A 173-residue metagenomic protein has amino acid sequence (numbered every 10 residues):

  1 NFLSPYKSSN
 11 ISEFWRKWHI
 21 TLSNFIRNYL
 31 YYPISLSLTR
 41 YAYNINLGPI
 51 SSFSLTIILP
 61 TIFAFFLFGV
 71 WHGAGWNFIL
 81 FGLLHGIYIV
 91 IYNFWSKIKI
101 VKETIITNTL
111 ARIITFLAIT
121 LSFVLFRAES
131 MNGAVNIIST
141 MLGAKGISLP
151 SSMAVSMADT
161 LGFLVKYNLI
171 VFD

Functional and structural regions predicted by a protein language model:
N1: Soluble catalytic regions of membrane-associated enzymes that act on cell-envelope and secretory-pathway components
S4, S8-D173: Non-catalytic, membrane-anchoring transmembrane segments at the edges
